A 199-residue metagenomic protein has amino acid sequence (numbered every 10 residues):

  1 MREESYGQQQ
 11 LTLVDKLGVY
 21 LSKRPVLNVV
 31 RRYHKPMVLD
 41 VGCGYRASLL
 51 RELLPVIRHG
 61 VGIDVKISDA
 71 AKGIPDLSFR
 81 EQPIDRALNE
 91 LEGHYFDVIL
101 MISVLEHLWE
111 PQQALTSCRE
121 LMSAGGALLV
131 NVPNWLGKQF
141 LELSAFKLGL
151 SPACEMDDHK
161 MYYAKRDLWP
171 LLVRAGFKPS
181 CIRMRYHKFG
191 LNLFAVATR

Functional and structural regions predicted by a protein language model:
M1-H94, V98, L115, H159-M161 (+1 more regions): Conserved N-terminal segment of class I S-adenosyl-L-methionine
S5, T12-K16, V98, W109-E120 (+1 more regions): S-adenosyl-L-methionine-dependent methyltransferase catalytic module, highlighting the catalytic core
P36, G125-G126: Surface-exposed loop/turn positions
L39, L105-E106, P133: Residue-level micro-sites within transmembrane alpha helices that shape and flank functional polar/acidic positions
I57, D76, G125, G176-P179: A generic structural signal for alpha->beta connector loops
R86, E106, G137: Active-site micro-motifs of SAM-dependent methyltransferase domains
L91, E120-L121: Short, charge-rich binding segments
V98-V104: A short beta-strand submotif of the Rossmann-like class I SAM-dependent methyltransferase core that lines
